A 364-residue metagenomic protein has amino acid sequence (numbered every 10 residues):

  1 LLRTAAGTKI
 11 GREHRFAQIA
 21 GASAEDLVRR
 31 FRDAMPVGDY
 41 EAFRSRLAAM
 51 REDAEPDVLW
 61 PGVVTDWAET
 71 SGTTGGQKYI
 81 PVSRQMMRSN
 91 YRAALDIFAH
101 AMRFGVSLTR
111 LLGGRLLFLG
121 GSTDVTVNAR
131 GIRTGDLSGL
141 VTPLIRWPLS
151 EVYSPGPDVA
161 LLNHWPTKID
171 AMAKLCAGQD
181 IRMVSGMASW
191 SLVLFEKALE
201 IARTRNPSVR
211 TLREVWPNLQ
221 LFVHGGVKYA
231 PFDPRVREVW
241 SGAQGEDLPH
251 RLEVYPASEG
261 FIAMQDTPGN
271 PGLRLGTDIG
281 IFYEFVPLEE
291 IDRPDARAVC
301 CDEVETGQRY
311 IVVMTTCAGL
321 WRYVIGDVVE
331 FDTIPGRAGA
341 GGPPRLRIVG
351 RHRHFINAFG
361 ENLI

Functional and structural regions predicted by a protein language model:
L1-F16, E52-D53, T142-I364: Active-site glycine/GP-rich loop and adjacent strand/helix microenvironment that borders small-molecule binding pockets
R3-W67, Y79-Q85, S89, D96-T109 (+1 more regions): Active-site diphosphate/adenylate-binding microenvironment
A24-F31, N128, G260-Q265, P294-D295: Short, solvent-exposed polar/charged micro-motifs at secondary-structure junctions
A68-T74: Conserved helicase ATPase motor motifs in RecA-like P-loop NTPase domains
T74-Q77, S258: Gly/Ser/Thr-rich beta-alpha loop segments that engage phosphate groups in nucleotides
V82-Q85, S89-A93, L111, T167 (+2 more regions): Residues forming well-ordered secondary-structure scaffolds
A93-A101, F261, G269: Short, basic alpha-helical nucleic acid-contact segments in DNA-binding proteins and DNA transaction factors
M102-P148, V159: Conserved AMP-binding loop of ANL adenylate-forming enzymes
